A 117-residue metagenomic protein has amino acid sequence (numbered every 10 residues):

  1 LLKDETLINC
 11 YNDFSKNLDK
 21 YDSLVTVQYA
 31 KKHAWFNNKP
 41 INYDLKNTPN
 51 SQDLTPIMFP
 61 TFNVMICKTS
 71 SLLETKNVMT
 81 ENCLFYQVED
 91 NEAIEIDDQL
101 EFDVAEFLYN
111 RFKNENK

Functional and structural regions predicted by a protein language model:
L1-E89: Conserved core of the sugar-phosphate nucleotidyltransferase
E74, Y86-Q87, N91-K117: Hydrophobic helical membrane-anchoring modules
